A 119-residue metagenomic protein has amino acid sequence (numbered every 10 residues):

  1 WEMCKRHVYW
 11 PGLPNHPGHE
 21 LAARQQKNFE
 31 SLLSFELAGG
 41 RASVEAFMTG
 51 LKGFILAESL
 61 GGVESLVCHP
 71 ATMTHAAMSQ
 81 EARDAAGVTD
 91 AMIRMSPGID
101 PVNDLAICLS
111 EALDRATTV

Functional and structural regions predicted by a protein language model:
W1-C4: Short, small-residue-biased leader/transition segments that mark boundaries at the very start of proteins
H7-H75: Conserved PLP-binding catalytic core of the aspartate aminotransferase-like
T49, S65-V119: PLP-dependent enzyme catalytic core of the Aspartate aminotransferase-like
